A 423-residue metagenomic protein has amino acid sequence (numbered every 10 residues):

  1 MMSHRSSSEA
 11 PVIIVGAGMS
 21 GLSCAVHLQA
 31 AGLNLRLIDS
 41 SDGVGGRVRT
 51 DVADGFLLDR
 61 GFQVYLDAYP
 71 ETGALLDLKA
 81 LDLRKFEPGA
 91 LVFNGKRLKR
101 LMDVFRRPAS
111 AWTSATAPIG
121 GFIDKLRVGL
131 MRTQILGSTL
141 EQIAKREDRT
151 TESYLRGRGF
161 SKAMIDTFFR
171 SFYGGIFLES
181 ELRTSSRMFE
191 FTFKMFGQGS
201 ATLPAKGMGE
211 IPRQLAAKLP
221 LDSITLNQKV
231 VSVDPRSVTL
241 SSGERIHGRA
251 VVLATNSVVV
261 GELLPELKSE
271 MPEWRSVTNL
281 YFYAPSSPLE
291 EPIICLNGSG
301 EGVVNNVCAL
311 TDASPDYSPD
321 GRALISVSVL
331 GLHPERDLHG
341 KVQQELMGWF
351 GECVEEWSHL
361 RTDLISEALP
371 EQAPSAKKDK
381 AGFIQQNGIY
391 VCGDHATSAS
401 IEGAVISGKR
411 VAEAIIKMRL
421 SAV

Functional and structural regions predicted by a protein language model:
H4-R5, P315-V423: Conserved flavin/dinucleotide-binding core of flavoenzymes
S7-S8, V231-G340, Q344, G348-F350: Mid-domain catalytic core of redox enzymes that form a hydrophobic substrate pocket/lid adjacent to a catalytic redox
A10-L37: N-terminal Rossmann-like FAD-binding beta1-loop-alpha1 element of flavoenzymes
Q29-A53: Glycine-rich FAD pyrophosphate-binding loop
V48-D67, G129-Q142: Glycine-rich active-site loop/strand segments that organize a redox cofactor
Q63-P70, I143-E147, R158, K194-A216 (+1 more regions): Short beta-strand to alpha-helix junction loop
T72-G73, D77, D82-L182, G197-Q198: Mobile amphipathic helical/loop "lid" adjacent to a hydrophobic cofactor/ligand pocket
F189-S237, I246-R249: Helical element adjacent to the flavin cofactor pocket in flavoenzyme catalytic cores
